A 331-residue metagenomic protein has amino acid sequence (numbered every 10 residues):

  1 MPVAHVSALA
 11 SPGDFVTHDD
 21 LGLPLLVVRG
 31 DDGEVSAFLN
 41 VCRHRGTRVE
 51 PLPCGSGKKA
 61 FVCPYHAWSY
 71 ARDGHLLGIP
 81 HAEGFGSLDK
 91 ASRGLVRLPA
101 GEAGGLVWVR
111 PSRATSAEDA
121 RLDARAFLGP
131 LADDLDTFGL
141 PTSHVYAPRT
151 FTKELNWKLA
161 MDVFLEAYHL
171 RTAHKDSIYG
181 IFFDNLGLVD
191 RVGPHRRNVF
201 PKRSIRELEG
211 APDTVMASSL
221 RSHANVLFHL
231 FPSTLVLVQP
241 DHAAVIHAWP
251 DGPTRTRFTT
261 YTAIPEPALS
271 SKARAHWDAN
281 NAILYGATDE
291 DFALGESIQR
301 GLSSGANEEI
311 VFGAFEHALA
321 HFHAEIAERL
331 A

Functional and structural regions predicted by a protein language model:
M1-L9, H18, G301, R329: Generic N-terminal helix/loop capping motif
M1-L9, I79-E83, F228-P232: Short Pro/Gly-enriched beta-strand edge/turn motifs at strand-loop
L9-A126, P130: Rieske [2Fe-2S] iron-sulfur-binding domain
R29, E34, N40, L106-A331: C-terminal catalytic domain of Rieske-type non-heme iron oxygenases
